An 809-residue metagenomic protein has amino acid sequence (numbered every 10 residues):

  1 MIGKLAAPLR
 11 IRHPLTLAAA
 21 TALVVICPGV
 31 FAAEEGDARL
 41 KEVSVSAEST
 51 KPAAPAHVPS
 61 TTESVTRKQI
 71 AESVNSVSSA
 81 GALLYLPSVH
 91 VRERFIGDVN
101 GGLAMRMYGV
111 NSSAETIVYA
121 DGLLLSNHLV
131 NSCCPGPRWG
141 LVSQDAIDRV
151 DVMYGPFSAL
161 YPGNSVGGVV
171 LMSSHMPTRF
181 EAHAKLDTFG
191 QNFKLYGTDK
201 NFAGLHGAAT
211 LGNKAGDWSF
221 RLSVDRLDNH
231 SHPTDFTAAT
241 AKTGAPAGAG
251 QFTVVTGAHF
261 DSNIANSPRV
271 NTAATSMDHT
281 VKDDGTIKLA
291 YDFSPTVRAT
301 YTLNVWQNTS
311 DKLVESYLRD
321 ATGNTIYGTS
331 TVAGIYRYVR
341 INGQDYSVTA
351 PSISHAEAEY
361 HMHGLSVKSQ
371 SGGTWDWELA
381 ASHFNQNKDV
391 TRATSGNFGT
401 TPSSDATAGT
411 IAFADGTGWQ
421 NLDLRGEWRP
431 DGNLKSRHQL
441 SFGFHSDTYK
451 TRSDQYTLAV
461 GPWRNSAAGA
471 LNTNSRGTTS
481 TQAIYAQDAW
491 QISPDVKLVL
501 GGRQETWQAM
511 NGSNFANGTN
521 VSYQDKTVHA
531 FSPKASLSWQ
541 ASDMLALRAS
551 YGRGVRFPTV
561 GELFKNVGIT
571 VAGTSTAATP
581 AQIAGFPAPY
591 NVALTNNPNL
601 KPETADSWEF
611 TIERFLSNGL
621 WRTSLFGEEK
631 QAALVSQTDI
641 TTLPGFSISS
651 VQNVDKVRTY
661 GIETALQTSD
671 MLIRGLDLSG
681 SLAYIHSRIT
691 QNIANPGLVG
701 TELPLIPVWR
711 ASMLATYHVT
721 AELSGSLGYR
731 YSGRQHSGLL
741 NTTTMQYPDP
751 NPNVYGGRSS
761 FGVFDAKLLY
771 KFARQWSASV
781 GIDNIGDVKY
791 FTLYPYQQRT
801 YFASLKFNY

Functional and structural regions predicted by a protein language model:
E42-V74, V99-G102, V130-C133: N-terminal periplasmic "start-of-domain" segments of outer-membrane beta-barrel proteins
G81-N127: Extracytoplasmic beta-strand/coil segments of soluble accessory domains associated with Gram-negative outer-membrane
L125-P156: Short acidic/polar hinge/loop motifs at secondary-structure boundaries that mediate gating or recognition
D151, P156-S158, V169, P177-N213 (+1 more regions): Short strand-turn segments of transmembrane beta-barrel domains in outer membranes, especially the first one or two
K185, Q491-L498, L620-T742, Q775-S777: Gram-negative outer-membrane beta-barrel transporters
D199-L313, E359: Transmembrane beta-barrel wall of Gram-negative outer-membrane proteins
A290-W306, D345-A516, S538-Q540, R622 (+3 more regions): Face-selective signature of the C-terminal outer-membrane beta-barrel domain
V348-M362, T473-T481, K526, S532 (+8 more regions): Outer-membrane beta-barrel signature, preferentially recognizing the C-terminal barrel domain of Gram-negative
